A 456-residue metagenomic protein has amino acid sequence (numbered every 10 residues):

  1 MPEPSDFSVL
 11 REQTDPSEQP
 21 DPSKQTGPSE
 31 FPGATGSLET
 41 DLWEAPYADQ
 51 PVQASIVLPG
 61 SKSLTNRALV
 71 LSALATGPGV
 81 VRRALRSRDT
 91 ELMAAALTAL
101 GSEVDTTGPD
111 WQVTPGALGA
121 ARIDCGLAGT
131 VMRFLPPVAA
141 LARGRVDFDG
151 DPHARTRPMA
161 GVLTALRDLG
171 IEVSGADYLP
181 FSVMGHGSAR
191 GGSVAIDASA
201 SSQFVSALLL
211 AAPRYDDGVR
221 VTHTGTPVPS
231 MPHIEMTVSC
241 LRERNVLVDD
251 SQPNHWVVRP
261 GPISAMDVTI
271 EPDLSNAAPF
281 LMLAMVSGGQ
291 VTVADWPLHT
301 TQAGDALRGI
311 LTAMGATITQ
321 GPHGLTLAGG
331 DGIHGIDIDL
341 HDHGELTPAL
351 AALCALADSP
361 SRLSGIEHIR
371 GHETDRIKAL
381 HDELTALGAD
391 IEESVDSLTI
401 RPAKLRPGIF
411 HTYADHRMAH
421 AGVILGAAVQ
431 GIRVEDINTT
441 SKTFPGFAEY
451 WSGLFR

Functional and structural regions predicted by a protein language model:
M1-D15, T26-R456: Short, structured segments at the rim of ligand-binding sites
